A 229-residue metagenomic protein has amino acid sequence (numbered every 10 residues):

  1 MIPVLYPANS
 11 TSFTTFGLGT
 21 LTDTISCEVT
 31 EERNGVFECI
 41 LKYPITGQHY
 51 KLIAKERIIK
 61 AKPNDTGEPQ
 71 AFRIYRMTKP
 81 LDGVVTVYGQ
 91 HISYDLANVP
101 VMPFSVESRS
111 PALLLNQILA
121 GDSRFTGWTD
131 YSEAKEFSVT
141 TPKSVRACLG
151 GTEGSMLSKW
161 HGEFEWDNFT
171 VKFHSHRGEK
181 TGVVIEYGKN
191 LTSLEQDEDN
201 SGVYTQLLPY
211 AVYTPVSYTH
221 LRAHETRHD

Functional and structural regions predicted by a protein language model:
M1-L52, Q90-Y94: Juxtamembrane "anchor/assembly" segments of surface/extracellular structural proteins
E28, D95-L115, T129-S155, S193: Short acidic/polar beta-strand-loop edge motifs in secreted extracellular and Gram-negative envelope-associated
V36-I40, P80-T86, N168-K172: A generic structural signal for beta-strand entry/edge sites
G47-Y131: Surface-exposed cap/loop segments at beta↔alpha junctions
S93-P100, G178-Y187: Short, charged/polar, Gly/Pro-enriched secondary-structure boundary elements
F125-Y131, S158-F173: Short, well-structured beta-strand/strand-turn elements
K180-R222, R227: Acidic, small/polar-enriched beta strand-loop surface segments
